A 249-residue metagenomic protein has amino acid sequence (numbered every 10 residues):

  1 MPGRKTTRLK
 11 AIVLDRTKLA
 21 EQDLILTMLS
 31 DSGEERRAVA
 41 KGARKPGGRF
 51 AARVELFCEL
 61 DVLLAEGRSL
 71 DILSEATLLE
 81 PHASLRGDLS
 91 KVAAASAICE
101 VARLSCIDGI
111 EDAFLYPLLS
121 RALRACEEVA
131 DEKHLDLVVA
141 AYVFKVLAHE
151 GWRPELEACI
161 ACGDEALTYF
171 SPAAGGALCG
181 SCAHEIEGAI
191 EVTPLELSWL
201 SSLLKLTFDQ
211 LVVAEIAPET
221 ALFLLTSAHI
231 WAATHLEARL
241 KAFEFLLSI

Functional and structural regions predicted by a protein language model:
M1-I249: Non-catalytic alpha-helical scaffolds and adjoining flexible linkers that form interface surfaces for assembly
